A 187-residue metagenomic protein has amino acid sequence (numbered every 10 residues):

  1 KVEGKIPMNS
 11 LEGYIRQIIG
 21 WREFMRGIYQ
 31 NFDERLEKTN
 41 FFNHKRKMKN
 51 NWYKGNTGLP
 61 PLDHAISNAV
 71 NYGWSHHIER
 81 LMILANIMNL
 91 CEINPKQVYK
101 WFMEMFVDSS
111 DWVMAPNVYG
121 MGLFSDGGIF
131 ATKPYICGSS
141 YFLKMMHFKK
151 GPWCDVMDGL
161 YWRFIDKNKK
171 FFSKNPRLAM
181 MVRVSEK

Functional and structural regions predicted by a protein language model:
K1-K187: C-terminal catalytic domain of photolyase/cryptochrome flavoproteins, centering on the FAD-binding pocket
